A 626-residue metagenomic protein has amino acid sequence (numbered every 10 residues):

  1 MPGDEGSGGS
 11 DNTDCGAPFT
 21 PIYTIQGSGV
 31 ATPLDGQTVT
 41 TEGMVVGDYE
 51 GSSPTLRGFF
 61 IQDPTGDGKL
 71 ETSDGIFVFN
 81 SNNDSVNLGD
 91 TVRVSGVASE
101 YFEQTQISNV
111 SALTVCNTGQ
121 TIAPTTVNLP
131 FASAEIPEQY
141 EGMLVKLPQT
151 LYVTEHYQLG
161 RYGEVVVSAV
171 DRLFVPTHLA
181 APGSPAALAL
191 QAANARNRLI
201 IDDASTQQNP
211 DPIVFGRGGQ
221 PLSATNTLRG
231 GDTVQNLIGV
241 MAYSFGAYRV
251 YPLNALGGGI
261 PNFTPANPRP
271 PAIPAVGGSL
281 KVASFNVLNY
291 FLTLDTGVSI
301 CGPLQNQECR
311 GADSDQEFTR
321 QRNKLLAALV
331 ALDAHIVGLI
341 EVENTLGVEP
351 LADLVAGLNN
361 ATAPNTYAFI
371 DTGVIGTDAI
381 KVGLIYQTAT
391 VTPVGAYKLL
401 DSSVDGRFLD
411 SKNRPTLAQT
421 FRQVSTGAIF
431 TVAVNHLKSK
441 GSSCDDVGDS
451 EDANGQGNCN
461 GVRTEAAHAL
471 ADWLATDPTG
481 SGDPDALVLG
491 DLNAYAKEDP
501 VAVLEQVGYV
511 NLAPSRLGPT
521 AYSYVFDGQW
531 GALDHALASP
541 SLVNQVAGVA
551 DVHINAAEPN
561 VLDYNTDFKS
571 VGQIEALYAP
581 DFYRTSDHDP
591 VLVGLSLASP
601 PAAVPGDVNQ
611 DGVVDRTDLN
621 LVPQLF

Functional and structural regions predicted by a protein language model:
G3, D11-E308, R320-L326, N359-N360 (+2 more regions): Extended non-catalytic accessory segments flanking core domains
E5, S599-F626: Cellulosome-associated attachment modules in secreted, modular CAZymes
I25, L512, V608: Short clusters of hydrophobic/aromatic residues that line enzyme substrate/ligand-binding pockets
N83-N87, V165, A169-R172, A181 (+3 more regions): Divalent cation-coordinating acidic motifs and surrounding scaffolds that mediate Ca2+/Mg2+/Mn2+/Zn2+-dependent binding
